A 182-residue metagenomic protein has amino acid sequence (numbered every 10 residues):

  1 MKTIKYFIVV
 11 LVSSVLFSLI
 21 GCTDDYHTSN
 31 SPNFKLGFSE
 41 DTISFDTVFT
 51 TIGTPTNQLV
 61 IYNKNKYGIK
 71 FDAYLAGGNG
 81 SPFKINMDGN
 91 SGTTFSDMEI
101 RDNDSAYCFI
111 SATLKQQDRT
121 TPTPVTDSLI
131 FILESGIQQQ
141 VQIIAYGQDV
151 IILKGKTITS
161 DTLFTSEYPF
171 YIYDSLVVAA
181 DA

Functional and structural regions predicted by a protein language model:
M1-V12: Bacterial N-terminal signal peptides that target proteins for export
S18-G21: C-terminal motif of bacterial Sec signal peptides marking the signal peptidase cleavage site
T23-S44, K64-S111, Q116-D118: Surface-exposed binding patches on compact interaction domains or structured appendages
D25, L114-D149: Terminal connector regions
T42, T47, S105, S128 (+2 more regions): Coil residues (strongly favoring Ser/Thr
T56-K64, T126-L133: Buried hydrophobic-core signal for structured, non-transmembrane domains
V141-T165: Low-complexity, Pro/Ser/Thr- and charge-rich linker/hinge segments at domain boundaries
T165-A182: Extracellular beta-helix/beta-solenoid repeat scaffolds
